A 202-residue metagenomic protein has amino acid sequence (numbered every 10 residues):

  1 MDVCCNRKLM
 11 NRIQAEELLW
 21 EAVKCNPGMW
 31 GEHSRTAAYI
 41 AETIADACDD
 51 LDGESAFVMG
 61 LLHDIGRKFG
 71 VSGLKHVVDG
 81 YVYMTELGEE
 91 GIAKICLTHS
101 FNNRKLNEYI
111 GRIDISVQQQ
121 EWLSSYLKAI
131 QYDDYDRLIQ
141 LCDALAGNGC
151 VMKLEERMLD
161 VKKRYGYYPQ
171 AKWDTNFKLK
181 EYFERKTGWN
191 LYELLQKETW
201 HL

Functional and structural regions predicted by a protein language model:
M1-N6: N-terminal amphipathic/basic-hydrophobic helices that include classical n-h-c signal peptides and signal-anchor
R7-A15, S55: Acidic-glycine-rich active-site phosphate/pyrophosphate-binding loop
R12-P27: Generic N-terminal amphipathic, Lys/Arg-enriched alpha-helix
W20-V23, A47-V161: Divalent metal-dependent catalytic cores for phosphoryl transfer on phosphate-bearing substrates
M29-G31: A short, charge-rich alpha-helical start-of-domain segment used by transcription regulators
Y167-L202: Charged phosphate-binding loop/patch that engages nucleotide di/tri-phosphates or the phosphate backbone of nucleic
